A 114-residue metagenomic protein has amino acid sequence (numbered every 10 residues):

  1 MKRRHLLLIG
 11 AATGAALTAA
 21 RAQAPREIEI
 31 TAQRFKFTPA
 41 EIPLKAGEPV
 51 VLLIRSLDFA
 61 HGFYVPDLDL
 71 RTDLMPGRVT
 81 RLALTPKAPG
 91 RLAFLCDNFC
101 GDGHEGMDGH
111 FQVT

Functional and structural regions predicted by a protein language model:
H5-A22: N-terminal export signals
P25-A46: N-terminal edge beta-strand
E27-T31, V51-L53, Y64, A93-L95 (+1 more regions): Soluble periplasmic/extracytoplasmic beta-strand elements of cell-envelope proteins
Q33-F35, P49, R55-F59, L68 (+3 more regions): Solvent-exposed coil/turn segments that connect beta secondary-structure elements in extracytoplasmic/periplasmic
T38-A40, L70, L82: Short, conserved secondary-structure segments in the cores of folded domains
L57-P76, D102-G109: Histidine- and aromatic-enriched segments that form or immediately flank copper-ligand environments
P76-T114: Extracellular/periplasmic metallocenter environments
